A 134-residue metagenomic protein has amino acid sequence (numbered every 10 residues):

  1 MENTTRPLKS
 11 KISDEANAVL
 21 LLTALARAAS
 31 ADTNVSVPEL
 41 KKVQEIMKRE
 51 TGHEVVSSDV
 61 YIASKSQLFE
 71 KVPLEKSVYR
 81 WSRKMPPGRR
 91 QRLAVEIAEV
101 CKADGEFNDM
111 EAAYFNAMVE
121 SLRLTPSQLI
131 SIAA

Functional and structural regions predicted by a protein language model:
M1-A134: Small-residue-enriched hydrophobic alpha-helices in membranes
